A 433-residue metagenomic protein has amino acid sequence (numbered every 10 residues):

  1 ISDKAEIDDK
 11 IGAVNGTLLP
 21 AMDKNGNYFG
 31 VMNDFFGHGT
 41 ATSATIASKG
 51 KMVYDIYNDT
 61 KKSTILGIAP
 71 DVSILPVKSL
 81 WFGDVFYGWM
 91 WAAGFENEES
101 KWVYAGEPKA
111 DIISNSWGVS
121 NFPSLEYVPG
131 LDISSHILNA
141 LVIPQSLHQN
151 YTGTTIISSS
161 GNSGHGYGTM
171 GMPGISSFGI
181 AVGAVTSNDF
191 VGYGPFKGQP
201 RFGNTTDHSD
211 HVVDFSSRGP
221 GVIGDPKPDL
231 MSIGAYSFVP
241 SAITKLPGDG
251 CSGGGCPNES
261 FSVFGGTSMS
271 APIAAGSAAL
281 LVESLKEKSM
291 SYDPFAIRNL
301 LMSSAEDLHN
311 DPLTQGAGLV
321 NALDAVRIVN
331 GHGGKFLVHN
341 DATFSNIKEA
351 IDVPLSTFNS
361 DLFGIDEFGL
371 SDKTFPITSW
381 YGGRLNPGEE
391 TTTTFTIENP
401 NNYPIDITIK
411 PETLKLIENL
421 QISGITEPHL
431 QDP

Functional and structural regions predicted by a protein language model:
I1-Y87, A105-D111, F122-S124, N150-G153 (+7 more regions): Subtilisin-like serine protease catalytic core
S2-L19, D23, G174-A275, A279: Extracellular S/T/G-rich loop segment that most often corresponds to the catalytic His/Ser-adjacent loop
S2-M32, D55-K62, G94-K109, I143 (+5 more regions): Surface-exposed intrinsically disordered loops and tails
D34, P76-Y193, V222-D225, L246-P272: Substrate-binding/access-modulating region of protease and related hydrolase catalytic domains
S43-T45, L75-S79, T169, S232-L313: Hydrolase catalytic cores
T45-M52, G88-E98, S116, A140-P144 (+6 more regions): Structured segments of extracytoplasmic/periplasmic soluble domains in secreted or envelope-associated proteins
G161, A322-P433: Secreted peptidase-domain scaffold signal
G198-G203, M231-G255, R298, M302 (+3 more regions): Flexible glycine/proline-rich, aromatic-decorated loop/lid segments
